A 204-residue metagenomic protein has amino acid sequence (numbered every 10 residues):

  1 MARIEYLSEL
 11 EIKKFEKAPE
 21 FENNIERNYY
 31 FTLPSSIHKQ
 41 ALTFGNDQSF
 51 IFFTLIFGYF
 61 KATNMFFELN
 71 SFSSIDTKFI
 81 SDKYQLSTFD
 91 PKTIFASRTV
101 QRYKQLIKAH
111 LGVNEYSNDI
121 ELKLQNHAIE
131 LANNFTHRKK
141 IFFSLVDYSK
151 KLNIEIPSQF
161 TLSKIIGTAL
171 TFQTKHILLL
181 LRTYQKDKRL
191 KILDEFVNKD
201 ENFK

Functional and structural regions predicted by a protein language model:
A2-K204: Long amphipathic alpha-helical coiled-coil/heptad-repeat bundle
